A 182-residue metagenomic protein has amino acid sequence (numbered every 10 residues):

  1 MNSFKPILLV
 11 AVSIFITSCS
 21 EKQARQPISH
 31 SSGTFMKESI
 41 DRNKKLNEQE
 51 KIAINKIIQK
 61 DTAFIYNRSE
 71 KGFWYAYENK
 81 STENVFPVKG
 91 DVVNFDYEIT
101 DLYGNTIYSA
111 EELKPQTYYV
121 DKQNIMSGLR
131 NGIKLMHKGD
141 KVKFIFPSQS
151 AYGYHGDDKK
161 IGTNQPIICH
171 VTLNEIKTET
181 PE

Functional and structural regions predicted by a protein language model:
M1-C19: Sec-dependent bacterial lipoprotein signal peptides
C19-E182: Cross-family detector of peptidyl-prolyl cis-trans isomerase
